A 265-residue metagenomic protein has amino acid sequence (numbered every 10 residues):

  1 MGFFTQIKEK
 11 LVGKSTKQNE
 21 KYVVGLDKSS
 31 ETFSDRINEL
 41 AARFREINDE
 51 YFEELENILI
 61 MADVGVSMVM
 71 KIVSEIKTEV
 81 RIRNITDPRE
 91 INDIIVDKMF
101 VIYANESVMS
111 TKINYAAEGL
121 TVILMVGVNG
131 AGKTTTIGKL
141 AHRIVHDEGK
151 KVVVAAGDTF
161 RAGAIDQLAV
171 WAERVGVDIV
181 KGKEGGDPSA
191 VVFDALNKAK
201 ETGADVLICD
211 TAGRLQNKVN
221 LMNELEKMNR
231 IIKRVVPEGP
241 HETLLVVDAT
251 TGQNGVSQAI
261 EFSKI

Functional and structural regions predicted by a protein language model:
M1-K112, A116-M125, H146, K151-V153 (+1 more regions): Non-catalytic terminal/linker segments enriched in charged/polar, low-complexity residues
D97-F100, N105-I265: P-loop/Walker A NTP-binding module and the surrounding RecA-like catalytic core of P-loop NTPases
